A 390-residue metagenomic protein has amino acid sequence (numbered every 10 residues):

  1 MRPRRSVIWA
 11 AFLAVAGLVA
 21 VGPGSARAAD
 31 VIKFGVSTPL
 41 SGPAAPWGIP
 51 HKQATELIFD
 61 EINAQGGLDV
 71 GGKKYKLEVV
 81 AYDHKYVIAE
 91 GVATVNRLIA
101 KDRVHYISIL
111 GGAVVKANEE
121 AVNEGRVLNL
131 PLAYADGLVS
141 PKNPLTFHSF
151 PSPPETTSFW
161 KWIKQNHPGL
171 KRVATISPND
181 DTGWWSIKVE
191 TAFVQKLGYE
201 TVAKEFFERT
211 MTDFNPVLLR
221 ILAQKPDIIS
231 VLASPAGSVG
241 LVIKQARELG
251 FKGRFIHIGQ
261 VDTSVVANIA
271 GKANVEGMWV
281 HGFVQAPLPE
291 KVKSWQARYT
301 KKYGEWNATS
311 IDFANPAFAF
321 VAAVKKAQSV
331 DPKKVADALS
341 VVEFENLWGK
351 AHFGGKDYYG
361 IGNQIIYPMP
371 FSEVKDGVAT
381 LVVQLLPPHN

Functional and structural regions predicted by a protein language model:
A10-V21: Bacterial N-terminal signal peptides
V21-A28: Sec/Tat signal peptide C-region and signal peptidase I cleavage site
V31, P46-Q53, L68-S140, S149 (+2 more regions): Beta-alpha junction/loop-to-helix N-cap segments that form part of ligand/metal-binding clefts
G35-E56, Y82-I88, G111, I176-W184 (+1 more regions): Extracytoplasmic "Venus flytrap"
W47-V70, K188-Q195: Short, polar/charged alpha-helical segment
A89, K101-K204, R254-E276: Extracytoplasmic ligand/sensor domains, especially the bilobed periplasmic-binding protein
I243-N315, K325-K326, A379-H389: Extracellular/periplasmic periplasmic-binding protein-like sensory domains
K301-S310, V321-L381: Segments of small-molecule ligand-sensing domains
